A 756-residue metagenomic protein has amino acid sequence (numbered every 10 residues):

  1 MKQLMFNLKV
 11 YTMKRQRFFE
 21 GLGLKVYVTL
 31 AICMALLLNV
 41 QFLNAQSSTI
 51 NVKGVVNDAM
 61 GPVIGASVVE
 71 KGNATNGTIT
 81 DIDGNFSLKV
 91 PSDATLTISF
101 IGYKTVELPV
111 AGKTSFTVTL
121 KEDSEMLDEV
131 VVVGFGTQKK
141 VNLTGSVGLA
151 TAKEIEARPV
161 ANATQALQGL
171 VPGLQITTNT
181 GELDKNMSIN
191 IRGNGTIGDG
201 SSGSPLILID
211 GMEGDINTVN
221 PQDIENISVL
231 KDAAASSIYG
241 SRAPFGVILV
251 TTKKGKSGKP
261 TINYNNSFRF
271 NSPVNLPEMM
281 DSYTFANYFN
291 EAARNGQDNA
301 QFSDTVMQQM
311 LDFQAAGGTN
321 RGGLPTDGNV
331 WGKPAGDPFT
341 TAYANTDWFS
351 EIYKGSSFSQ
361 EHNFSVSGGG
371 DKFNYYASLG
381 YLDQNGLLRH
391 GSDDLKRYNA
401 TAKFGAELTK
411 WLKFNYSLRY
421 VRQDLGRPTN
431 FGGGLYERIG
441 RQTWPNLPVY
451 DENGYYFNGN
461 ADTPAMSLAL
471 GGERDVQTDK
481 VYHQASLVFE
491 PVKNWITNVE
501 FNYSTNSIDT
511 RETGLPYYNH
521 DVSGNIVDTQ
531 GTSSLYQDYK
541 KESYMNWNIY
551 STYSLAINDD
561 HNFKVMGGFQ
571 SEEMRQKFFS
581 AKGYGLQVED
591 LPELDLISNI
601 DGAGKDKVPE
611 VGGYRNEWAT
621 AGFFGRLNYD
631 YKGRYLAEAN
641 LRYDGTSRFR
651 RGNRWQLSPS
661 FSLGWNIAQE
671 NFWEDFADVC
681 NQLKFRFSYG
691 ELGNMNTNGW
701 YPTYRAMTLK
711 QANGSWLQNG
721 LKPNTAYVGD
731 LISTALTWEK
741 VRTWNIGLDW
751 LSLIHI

Functional and structural regions predicted by a protein language model:
K2-N385, R389-T401, K413-N415, Y482 (+1 more regions): Short, small/polar-rich motifs associated with maturation and membrane association, primarily at protein termini
M60-G61, G84, G211, D451-Y455 (+2 more regions): Detector for glycine-centered tight turns/loop "hinges" at secondary-structure junctions
K139, D184, G198, D215-I216 (+8 more regions): Flexible loop/turn segments at secondary-structure boundaries
I155, G203-S204, K403-K410, S417-R422 (+2 more regions): Extracellular/periplasmic, surface-exposed regions of secreted and cell-surface proteins
R158-A163, T177, S188-R192, I197 (+7 more regions): Localized chelating/binding microdomains that coordinate divalent metal ions or stabilize phosphate-bearing
L167, P172, W444-P448, K493 (+1 more regions): Proline-centered flexible-loop/turn and helix-kink motifs
P277, S282-V330, F414, V421-N458 (+4 more regions): A surface-exposed, glycine/aromatic-enriched loop/edge motif typical of exported proteins
N519-D521: Intrinsically disordered, compositionally biased low-complexity regions
